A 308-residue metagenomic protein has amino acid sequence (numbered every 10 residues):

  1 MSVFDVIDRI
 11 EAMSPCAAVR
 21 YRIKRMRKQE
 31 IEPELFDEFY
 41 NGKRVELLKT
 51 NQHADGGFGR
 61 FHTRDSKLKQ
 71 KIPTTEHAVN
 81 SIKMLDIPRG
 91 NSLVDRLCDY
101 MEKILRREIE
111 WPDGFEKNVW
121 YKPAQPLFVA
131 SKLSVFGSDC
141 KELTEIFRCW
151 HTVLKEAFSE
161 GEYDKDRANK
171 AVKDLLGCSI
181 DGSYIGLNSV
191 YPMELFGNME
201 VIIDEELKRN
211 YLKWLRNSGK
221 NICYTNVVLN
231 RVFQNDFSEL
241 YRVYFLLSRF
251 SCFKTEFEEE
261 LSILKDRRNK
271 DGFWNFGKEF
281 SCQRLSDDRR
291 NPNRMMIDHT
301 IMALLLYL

Functional and structural regions predicted by a protein language model:
M1-L308: Preference for long, amphipathic alpha-helical scaffolds in soluble/luminal domains and all-alpha bundles
